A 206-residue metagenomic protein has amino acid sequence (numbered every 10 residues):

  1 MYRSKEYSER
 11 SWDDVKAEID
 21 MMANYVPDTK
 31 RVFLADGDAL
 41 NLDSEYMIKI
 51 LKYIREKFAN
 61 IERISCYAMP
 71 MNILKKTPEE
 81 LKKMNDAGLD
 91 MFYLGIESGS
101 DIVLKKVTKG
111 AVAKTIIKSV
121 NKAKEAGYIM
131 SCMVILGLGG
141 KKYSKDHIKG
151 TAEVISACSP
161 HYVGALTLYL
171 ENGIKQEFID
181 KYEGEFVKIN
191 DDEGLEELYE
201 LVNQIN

Functional and structural regions predicted by a protein language model:
M1-A17: Canonical Radical SAM [4Fe-4S] cluster-binding loop centered on the CxxxCxxC motif and its immediate flanking residues
Y2-S4, A35-G37, M69, I135-G139: Short strand-loop junctions, especially beta-strand C-caps/beta-turns that link beta-sheets to coils or alpha-helices
V15-K16, K75-K83, K145-V154: Short, acidic/polar
A17-V26: A short, N-terminal amphipathic alpha-helix
Y25-E125: Conserved SAM/AdoMet-binding glycine-rich loop
M91, K114-Q176, D192-I205: Conserved C-terminal portion of the radical SAM core fold that forms the substrate/S-adenosylmethionine-binding
L104-G110, D180-K188: Glycine-rich tight-turn/loop motif centered on a GG-T
